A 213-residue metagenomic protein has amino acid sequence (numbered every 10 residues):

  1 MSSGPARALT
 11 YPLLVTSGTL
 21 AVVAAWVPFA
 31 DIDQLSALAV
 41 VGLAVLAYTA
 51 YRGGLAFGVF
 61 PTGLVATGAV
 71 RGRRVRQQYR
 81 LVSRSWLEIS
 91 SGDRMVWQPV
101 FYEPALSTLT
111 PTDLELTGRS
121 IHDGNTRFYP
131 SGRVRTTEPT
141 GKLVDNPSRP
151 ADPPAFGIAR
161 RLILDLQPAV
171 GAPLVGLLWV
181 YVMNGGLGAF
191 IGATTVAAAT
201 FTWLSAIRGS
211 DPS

Functional and structural regions predicted by a protein language model:
M1-P61, G157-S213: Alpha-helical transmembrane spans
T62-V82: Structural detector for short beta-strands of small beta-barrel domains
A69-R71, W97, D113: Well-ordered beta-strand positions in beta-sheet-rich domains
R80-F101: OB-fold (S1/OB) nucleic-acid-binding surfaces
P104-A155: A membrane-cytosol interface segment of integral membrane proteins
